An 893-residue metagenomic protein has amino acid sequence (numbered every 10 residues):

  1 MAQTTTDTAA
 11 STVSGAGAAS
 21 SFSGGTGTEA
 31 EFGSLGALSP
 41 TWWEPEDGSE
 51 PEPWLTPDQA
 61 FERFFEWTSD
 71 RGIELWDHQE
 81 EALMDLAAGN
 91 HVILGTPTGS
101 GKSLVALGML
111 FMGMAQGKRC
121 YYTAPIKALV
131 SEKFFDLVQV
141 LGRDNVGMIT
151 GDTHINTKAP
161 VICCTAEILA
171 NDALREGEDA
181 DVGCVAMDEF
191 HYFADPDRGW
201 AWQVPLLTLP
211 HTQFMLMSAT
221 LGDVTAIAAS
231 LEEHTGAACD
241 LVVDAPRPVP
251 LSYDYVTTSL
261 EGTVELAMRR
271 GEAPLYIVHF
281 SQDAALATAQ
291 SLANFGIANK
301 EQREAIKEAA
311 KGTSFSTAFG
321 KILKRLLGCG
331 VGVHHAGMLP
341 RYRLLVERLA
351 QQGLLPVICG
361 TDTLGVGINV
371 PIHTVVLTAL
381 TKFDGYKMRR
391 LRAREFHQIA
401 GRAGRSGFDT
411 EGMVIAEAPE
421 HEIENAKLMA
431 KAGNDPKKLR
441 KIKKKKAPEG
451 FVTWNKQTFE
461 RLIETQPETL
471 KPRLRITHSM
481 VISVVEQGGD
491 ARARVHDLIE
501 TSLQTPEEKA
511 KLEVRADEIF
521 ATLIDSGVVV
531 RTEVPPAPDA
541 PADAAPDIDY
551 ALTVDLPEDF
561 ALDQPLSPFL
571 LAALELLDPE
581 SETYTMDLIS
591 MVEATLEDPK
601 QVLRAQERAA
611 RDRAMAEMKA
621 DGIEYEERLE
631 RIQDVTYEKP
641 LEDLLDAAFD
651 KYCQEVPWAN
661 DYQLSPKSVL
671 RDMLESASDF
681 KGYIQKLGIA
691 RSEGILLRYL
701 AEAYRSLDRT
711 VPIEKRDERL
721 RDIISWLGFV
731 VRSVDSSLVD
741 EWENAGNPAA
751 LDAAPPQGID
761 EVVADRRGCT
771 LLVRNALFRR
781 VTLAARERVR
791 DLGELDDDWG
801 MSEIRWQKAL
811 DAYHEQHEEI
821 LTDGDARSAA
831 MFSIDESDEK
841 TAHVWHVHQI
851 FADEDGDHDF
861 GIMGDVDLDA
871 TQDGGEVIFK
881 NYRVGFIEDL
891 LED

Functional and structural regions predicted by a protein language model:
M1-M84, A88-V92, I297-G328: Helicase-associated low-complexity/disordered flanking segments
A2-Q3, A9-S21, G332, Q351-Q352 (+3 more regions): Non-catalytic terminal extensions of ATP-dependent helicases
F65-W67, G72-V249, V256, P274-N299: Conserved P-loop/Walker A NTP-binding site and adjacent catalytic elements of P-loop NTPases
Y121-T123, S131, V138-G147, D283-V357 (+1 more regions): Conserved C-terminal RecA-like helicase domain
K158-A173, C329-R341, L349-N369: Conserved two-lobed SF2 helicase motor
D254-F280, A287-Q290, L344-G353: Conserved interdomain hinge at the start of the Helicase C-terminal
T374-L377, T381-F383, R389-A430: Conserved segment of the helicase C-terminal RecA-like domain
A852-D893: Compact beta-sheet-dominated globular domain cores
